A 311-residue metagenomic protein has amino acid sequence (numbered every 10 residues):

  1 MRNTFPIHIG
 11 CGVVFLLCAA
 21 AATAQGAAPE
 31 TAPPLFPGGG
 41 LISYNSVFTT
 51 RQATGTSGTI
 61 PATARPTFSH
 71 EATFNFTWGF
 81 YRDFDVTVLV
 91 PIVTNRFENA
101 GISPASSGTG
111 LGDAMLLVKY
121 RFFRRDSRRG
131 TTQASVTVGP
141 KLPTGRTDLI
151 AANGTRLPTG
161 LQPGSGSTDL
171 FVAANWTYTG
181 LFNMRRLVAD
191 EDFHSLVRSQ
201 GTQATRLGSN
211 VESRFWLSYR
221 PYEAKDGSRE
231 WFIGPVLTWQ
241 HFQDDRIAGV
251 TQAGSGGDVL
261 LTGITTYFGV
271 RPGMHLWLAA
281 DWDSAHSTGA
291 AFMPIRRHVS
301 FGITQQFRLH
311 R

Functional and structural regions predicted by a protein language model:
A21-T56, T63, D126-S135, R308-R311: Outer-membrane beta-barrel biogenesis signature
E30-G38, D83, F123-Q133, L181-L187 (+3 more regions): Short loop/turn motifs that connect adjacent beta-strands in outer-membrane beta-barrel proteins
L35, S46, W78, V90 (+6 more regions): Residue-level signature of outer-membrane beta-barrel architecture
I42-T50, V88-I92, V136-L142, A189-S195 (+4 more regions): Transmembrane beta-barrel strands of outer-membrane/channel proteins
V47-E71, G160-L161, S255: Surface-exposed strand-loop-strand hairpins of Gram-negative outer-membrane beta-barrel proteins
A53-A62, Q203-R311: Outer membrane beta-barrel transmembrane domains
P66-A72, G108-L116, T132, G164-L170 (+3 more regions): Residues that define the transmembrane beta-barrel architecture of outer-membrane proteins
N95-G208: Outer-membrane pore/translocation modules
